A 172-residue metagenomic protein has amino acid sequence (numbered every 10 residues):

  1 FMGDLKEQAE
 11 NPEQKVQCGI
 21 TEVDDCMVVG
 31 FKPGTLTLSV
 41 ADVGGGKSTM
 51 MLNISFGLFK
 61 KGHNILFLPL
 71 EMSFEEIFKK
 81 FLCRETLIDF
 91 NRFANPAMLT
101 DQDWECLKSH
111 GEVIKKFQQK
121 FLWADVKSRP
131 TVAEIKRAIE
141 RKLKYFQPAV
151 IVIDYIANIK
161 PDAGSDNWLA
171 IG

Functional and structural regions predicted by a protein language model:
G3-E76, R84, W123-G172: P-loop NTPase motor core
E71, I77-K80, I88-A94: Metal-dependent catalytic core segments for phosphate chemistry
T86-K115: Phosphate-binding loop that captures ATP/GTP phosphates
L107-P130: Conserved P-loop NTPase mechanochemical-coupling segment
